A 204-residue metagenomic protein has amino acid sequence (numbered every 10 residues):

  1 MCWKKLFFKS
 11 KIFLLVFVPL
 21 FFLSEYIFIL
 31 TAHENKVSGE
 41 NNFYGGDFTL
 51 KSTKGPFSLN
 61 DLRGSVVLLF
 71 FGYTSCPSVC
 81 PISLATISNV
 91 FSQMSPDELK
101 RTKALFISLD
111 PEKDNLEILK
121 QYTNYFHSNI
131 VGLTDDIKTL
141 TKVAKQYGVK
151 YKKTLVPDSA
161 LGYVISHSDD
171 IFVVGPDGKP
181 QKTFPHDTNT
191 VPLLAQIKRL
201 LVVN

Functional and structural regions predicted by a protein language model:
M1-T49, L200-N204: N-terminal targeting signals for export/organelle localization
F43-Y44, V66, S166-S168: Short, small/polar residue-rich loop motifs at catalytic or cofactor-binding pockets
D47-V67: A short beta-strand-turn-helix
N60-S83, I87: Short active-site neighborhood of thiol/selenol oxidoreductases, capturing the structured segment around
S65, L84-I107: Conserved helix-turn-beta segment immediately C-terminal to the redox Cys motif in thioredoxin-like folds
R101-D114, N129-K138: Thiol-based oxidoreductase modules, predominantly thioredoxin-like and allied folds used for disulfide exchange
K120-S168: Short, internal strand/loop/helix patches that form the active-site neighborhood or redox-interaction surface
P157-N204: Thiol-/selenol-based redox modules, centered on thioredoxin-like and closely related oxidoreductase domains
